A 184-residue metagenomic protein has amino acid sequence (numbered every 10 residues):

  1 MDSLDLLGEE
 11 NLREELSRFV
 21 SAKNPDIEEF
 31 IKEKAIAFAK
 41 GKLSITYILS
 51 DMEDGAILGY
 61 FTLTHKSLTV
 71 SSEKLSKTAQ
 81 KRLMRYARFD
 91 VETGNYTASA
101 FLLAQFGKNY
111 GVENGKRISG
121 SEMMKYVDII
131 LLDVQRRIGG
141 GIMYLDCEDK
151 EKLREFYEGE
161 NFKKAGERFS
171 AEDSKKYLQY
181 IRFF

Functional and structural regions predicted by a protein language model:
M1-G115, I129-Y144, E148, R154-F184: Non-catalytic substrate-recognition and accessory regions of acyl/acetyltransferase enzymes
G115-V127: Glycine-rich acyl-CoA binding loop
M123, K152-L153: Conserved short alpha-helix immediately C-terminal to the canonical SAM/SAH-binding motif I of Rossmann-like
